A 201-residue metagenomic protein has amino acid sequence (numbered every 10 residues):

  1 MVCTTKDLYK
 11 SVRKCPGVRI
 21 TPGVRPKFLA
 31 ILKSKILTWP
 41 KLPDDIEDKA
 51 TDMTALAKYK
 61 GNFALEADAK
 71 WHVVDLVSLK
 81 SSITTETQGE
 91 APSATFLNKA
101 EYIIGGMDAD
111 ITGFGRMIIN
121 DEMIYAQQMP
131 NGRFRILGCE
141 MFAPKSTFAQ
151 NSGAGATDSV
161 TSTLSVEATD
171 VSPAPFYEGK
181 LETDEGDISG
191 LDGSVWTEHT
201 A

Functional and structural regions predicted by a protein language model:
M1, F134-I136, V160: Polar low-complexity intrinsically disordered regions
V2-Y9, R13-N98, F142-A156: Solvent-exposed edge beta-strands and adjacent loop segments that serve as assembly or binding interfaces
D7, D44-D48, D52, D68 (+7 more regions): Acidic-enriched, low-complexity/disordered segments with a strong bias for Aspartate over Glutamate
G17, G23, G61, G89 (+8 more regions): Residue-identity detector for glycine
E47, E66, E86, E90 (+7 more regions): Glutamate identity and glutamate-enriched acidic tracts
V73-F142: Structured, beta-strand-rich domain cores that present glycine/charged loop surfaces used to bind extended ligands
F142-A201: Mixed-charge, glycine-accented linear interaction segment located at domain edges/termini
